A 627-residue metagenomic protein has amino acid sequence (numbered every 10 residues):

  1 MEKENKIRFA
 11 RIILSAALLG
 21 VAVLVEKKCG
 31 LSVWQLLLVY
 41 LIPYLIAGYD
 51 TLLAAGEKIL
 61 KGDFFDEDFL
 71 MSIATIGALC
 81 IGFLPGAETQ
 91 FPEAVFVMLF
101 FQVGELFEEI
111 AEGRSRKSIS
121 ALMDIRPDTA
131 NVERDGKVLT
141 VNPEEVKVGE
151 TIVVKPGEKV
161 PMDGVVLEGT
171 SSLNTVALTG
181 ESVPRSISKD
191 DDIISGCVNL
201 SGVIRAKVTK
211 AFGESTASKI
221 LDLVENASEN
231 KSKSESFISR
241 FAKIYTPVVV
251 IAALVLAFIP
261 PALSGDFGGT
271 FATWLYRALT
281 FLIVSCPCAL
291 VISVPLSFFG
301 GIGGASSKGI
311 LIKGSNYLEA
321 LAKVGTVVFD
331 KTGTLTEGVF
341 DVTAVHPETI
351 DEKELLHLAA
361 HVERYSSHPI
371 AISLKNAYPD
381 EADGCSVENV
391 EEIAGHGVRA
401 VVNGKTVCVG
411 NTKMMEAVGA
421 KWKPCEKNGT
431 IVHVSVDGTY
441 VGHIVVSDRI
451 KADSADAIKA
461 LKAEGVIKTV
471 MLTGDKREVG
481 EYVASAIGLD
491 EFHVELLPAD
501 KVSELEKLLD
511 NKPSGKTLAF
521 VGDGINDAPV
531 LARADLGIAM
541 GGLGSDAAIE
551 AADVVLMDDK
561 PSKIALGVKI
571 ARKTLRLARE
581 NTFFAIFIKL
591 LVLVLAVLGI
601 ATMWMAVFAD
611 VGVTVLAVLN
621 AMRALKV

Functional and structural regions predicted by a protein language model:
E2, K6, L24-L31, A54-D63 (+11 more regions): Membrane-embedded alpha-helical bundles of multi-pass transporters
E2-T129, K231, R240, P247 (+1 more regions): Transmembrane helix-loop-helix hairpins at the membrane interface
A17-L38, E57-D66, S72-A94, I244-V284 (+2 more regions): Helix-interface capping motifs at the ends of transmembrane segments in multi-pass membrane proteins
L41-Y44, Q102, I244, T273-S293 (+1 more regions): Small-residue-enriched core segments of transmembrane alpha-helices in multipass membrane transport and channel
G56-F65, I110-A121, L296-S315, M622-V627: Juxtamembrane helix-loop transition segments at the membrane interface in multi-pass membrane proteins
F69, F96-P156, I187, I312 (+4 more regions): Juxtamembrane coupling segments of multi-pass membrane pumps/enzymes
A121, G149, S315-L536, K569-R572: Cytosolic catalytic headpiece
A121-E214, N316-A359, V401: Conserved cytosolic catalytic loops of P-type ATPases
